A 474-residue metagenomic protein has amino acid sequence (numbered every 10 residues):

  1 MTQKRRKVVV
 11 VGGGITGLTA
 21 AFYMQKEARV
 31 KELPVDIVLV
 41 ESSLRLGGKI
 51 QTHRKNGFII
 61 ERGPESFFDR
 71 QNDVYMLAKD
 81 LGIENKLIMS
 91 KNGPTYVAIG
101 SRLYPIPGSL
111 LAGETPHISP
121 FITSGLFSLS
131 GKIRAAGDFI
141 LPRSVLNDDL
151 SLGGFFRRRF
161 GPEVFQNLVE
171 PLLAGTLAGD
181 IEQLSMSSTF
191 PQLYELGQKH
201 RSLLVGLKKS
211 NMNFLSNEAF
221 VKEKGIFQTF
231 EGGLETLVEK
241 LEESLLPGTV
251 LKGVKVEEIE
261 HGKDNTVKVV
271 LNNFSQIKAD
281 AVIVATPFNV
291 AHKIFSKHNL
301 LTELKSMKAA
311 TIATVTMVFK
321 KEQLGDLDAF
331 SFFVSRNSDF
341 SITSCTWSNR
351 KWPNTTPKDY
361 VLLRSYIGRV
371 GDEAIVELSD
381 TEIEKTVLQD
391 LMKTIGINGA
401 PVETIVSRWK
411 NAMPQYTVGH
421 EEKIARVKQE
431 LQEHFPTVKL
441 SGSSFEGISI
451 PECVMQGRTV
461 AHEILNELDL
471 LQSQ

Functional and structural regions predicted by a protein language model:
T2-T16: Beta1/beta-strand and adjacent pyrophosphate-binding region of the FAD-binding site in flavoprotein oxidoreductases
V8-V10, I37, V438: Conserved hydrophobic helix-helix packing surfaces used for dimerization/oligomerization
T16, R45, N289: Conserved Rossmann-like nucleotide-cofactor binding loop
Q25-R54: Glycine-rich FAD pyrophosphate-binding loop
N56-R143: Dinucleotide-binding Rossmann-like beta1-alpha1 core, especially the glycine-rich loop that anchors the ADP
R134-E257: Active-site/ligand-binding neighborhood in enzyme catalytic cores
K252-L363, V370-E377, K393-T394: Mid-domain catalytic core of redox enzymes that form a hydrophobic substrate pocket/lid adjacent to a catalytic redox
L327, W347-Q474: Conserved flavin/dinucleotide-binding core of flavoenzymes
